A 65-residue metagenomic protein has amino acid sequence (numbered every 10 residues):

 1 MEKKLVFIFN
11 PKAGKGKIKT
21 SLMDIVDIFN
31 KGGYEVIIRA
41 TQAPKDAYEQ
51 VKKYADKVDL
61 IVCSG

Functional and structural regions predicted by a protein language model:
M1-S64: ATP/NTP phosphate-donor binding region
